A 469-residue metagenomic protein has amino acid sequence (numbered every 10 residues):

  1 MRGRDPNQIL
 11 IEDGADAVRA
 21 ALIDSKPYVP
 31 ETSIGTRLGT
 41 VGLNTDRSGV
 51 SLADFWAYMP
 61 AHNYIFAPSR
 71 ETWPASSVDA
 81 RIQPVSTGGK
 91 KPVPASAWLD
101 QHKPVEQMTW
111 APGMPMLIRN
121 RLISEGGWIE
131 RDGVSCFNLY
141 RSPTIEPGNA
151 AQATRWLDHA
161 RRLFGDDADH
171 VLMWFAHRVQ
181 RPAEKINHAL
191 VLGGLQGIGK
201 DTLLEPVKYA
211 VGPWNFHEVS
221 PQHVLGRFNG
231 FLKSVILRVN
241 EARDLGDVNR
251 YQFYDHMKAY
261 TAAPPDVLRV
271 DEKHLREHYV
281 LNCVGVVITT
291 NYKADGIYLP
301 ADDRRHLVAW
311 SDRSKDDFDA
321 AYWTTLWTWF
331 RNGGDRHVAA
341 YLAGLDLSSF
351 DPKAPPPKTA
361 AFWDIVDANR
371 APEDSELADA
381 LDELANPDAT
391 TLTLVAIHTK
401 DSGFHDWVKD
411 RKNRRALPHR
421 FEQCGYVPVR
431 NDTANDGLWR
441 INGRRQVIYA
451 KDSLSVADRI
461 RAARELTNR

Functional and structural regions predicted by a protein language model:
M1-G39: TOPRIM fold recognition
K26-D167, P182-A183, N229-L232, A294 (+3 more regions): N-terminal nucleic-acid engagement/recognition segments and initiation subdomains in replication, restriction
G126-A242, Y251-Y254, L307, A339-A343 (+1 more regions): P-loop NTPase catalytic core of nucleic-acid-dependent motor ATPases
G226-L232, V270-T289: AAA+/SF3 P-loop NTPase mechanochemical coupling elements
I236-T261, G296-D302: Conserved AAA+/SF3 P-loop NTPase catalytic/coupling segment centered on the Walker-B
F253-H278: Conserved catalytic/switch belt of AAA+ P-loop NTPases
Y298-S314: A short helix-turn-beta junction within AAA+ P-loop NTPase domains corresponding to the substrate/partner-engaging
A339, A343-A389: Conserved alpha/beta core segments of nucleic-acid transaction machinery
